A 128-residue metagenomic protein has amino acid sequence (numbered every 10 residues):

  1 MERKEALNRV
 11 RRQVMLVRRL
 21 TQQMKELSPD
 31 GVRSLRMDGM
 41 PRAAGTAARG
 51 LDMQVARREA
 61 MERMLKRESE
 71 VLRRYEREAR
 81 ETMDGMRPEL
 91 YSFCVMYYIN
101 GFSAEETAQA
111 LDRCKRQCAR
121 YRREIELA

Functional and structural regions predicted by a protein language model:
M1-T82: N-terminal interaction/assembly modules
R80-E81, F93-C94, E105: A general structural-boundary detector
G85-N100: Short amphipathic alpha helix immediately N-terminal
E106-L111: Short alpha-helical "recognition helix" segments of helix-turn-helix
C114-Q117: Short coil turns linking two alpha-helices in DNA-binding domains
R122: DNA major-groove recognition helix of helix-turn-helix
I125-A128: C-terminal flanking helix
